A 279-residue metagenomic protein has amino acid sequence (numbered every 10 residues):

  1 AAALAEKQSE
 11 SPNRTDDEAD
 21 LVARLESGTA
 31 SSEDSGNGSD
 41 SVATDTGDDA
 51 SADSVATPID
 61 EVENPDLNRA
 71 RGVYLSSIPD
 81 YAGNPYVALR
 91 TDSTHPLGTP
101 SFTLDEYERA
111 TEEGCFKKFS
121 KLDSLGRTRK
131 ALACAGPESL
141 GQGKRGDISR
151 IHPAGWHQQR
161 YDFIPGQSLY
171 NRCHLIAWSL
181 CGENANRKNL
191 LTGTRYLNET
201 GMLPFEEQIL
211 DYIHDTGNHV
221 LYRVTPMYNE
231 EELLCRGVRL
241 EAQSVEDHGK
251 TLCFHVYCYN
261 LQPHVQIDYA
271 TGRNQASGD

Functional and structural regions predicted by a protein language model:
A2-F102: N-terminal, intrinsically disordered, polar/charged segments of Gram-positive cell-envelope systems that serve as
F102-D279: Domain-level detector of nuclease and nuclease-like folds in predominantly extracellular/periplasmic contexts
